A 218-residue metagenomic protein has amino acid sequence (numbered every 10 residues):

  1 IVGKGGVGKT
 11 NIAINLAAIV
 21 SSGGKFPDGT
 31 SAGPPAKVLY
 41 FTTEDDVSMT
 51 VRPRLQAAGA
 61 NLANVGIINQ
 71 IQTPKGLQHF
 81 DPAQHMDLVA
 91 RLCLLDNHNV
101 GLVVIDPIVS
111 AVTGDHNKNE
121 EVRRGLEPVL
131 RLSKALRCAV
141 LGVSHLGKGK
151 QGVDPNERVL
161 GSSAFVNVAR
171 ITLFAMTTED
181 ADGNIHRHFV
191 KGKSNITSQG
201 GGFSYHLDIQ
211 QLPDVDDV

Functional and structural regions predicted by a protein language model:
I1, G6, N11, F41 (+2 more regions): Phosphate-binding/switch region of NTP-binding enzymes
I1-G3, A17, V112-T113: Short small-residue beta-strand/loop micro-motif enriched in glycine and branched aliphatics
I12, L16: Hydrophobic positions on the alpha1 helix immediately C-terminal to the Walker A/P-loop
S21: Gly/Ala-rich phosphate-binding loop of Rossmann-like dinucleotide-binding domains, activating on the conserved
G24-K25, R137: Residue-level recognition of short, well-ordered coil/turn positions that link secondary-structure elements
K25, S31-E120, R124, P128-R131 (+1 more regions): Conserved inter-motif catalytic segment of the P-loop NTP-binding fold
F26-P27, S198: Aromatic-residue hotspot detector
T30-S31, A164: Short glycine-biased active-site loop of nucleotidyltransferases that positions the nucleotide triphosphate and helps
